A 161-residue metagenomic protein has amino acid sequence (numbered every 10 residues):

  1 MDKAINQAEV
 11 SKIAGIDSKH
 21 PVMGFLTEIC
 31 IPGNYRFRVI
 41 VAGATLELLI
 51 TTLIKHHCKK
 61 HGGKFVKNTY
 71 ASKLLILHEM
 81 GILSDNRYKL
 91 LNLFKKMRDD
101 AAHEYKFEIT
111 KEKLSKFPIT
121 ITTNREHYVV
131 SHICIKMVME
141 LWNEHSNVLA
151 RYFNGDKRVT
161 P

Functional and structural regions predicted by a protein language model:
M1-K116, I121-P161: Amphipathic alpha-helical interface elements
